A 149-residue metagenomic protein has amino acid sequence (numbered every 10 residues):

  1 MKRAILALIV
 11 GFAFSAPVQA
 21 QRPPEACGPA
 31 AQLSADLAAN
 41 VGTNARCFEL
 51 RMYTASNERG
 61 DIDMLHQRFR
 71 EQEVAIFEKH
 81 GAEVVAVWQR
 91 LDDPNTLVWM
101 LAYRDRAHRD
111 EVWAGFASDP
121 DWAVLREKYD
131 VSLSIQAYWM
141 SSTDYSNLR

Functional and structural regions predicted by a protein language model:
M1-A4: Positively charged n-region of N-terminal signal peptides that target proteins for export
A7-S15: Bacterial N-terminal signal peptides
Q19-P120, D130-R149: Short S/T/G/P-rich N-terminal loop/turn motif that feeds into the first structured element of a domain
A123: Short, surface-exposed beta-strand/loop patches at domain edges that form aromatic-rich interfacial subsites
